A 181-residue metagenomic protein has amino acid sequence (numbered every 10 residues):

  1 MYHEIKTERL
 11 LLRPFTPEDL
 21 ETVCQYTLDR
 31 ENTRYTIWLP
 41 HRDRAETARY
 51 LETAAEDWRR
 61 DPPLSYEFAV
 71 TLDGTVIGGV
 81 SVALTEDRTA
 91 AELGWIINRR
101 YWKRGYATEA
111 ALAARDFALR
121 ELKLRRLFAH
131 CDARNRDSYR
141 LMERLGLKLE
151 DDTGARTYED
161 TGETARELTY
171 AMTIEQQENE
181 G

Functional and structural regions predicted by a protein language model:
M1-R34, E52, A69-G181: Acyl-donor (CoA/ACP) binding surface of acyl/acetyltransferases
E31-A54: Conserved GNAT-fold acetyl-CoA-binding loop/helix
W58-P63: Short loop/turn motifs at secondary-structure junctions and domain boundaries
S65-E67: PAS and PAS-like sensory modules
